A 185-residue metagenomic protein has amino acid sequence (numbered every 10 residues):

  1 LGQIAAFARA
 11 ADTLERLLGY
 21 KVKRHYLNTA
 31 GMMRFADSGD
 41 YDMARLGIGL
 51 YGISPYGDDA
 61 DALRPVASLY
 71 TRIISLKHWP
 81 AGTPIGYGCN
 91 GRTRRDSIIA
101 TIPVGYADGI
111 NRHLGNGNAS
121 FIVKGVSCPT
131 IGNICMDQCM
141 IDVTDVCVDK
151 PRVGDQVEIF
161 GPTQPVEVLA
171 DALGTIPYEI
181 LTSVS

Functional and structural regions predicted by a protein language model:
L1-R72, L76-P80, C147: Active-site loop/helix belt of alpha/beta enzymes
H78-S185: C-terminal accessory subdomain/extension
